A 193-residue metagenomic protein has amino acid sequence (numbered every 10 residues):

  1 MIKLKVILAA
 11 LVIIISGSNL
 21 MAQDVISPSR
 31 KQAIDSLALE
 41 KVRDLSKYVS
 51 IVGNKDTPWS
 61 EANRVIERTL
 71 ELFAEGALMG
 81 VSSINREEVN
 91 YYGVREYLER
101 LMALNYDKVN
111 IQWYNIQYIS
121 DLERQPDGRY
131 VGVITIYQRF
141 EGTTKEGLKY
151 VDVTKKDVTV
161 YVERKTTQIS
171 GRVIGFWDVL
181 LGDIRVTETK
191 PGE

Functional and structural regions predicted by a protein language model:
M1-P28: Bacterial Sec-dependent N-terminal signal peptides
I2-K5, I14-I15, V94-Y118: Charge-rich, low-complexity terminal tails
A9, S50, A74-E75: Residue-level marker of positions within ordered structural domains that often coincide with functionally constrained
A22-E67: Short, low-complexity N-terminal intrinsically disordered segments enriched in polar/charged residues
L45, V49, L101, V160-T166: Hydrophobic, Leu/Ile/Phe/Ala-enriched alpha-helical segments that form helix-helix packing faces
I51-E67, S83, I111-I116, R172-L180: Short glycine-rich, low-complexity/disordered patches
A62-N110: Short solvent-exposed beta->alpha transition segments
Q117-E193: Exposed beta-sheet edge and beta->alpha loop/turn motif
